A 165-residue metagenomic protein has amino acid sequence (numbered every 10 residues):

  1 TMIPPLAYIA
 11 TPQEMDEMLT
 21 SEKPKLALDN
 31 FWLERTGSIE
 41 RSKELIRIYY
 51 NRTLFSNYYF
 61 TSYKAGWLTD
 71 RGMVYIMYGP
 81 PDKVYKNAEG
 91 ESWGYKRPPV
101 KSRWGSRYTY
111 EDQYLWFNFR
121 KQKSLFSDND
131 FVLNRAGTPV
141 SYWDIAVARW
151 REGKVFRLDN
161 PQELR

Functional and structural regions predicted by a protein language model:
T1-R165: Residues within mature, well-folded domains
